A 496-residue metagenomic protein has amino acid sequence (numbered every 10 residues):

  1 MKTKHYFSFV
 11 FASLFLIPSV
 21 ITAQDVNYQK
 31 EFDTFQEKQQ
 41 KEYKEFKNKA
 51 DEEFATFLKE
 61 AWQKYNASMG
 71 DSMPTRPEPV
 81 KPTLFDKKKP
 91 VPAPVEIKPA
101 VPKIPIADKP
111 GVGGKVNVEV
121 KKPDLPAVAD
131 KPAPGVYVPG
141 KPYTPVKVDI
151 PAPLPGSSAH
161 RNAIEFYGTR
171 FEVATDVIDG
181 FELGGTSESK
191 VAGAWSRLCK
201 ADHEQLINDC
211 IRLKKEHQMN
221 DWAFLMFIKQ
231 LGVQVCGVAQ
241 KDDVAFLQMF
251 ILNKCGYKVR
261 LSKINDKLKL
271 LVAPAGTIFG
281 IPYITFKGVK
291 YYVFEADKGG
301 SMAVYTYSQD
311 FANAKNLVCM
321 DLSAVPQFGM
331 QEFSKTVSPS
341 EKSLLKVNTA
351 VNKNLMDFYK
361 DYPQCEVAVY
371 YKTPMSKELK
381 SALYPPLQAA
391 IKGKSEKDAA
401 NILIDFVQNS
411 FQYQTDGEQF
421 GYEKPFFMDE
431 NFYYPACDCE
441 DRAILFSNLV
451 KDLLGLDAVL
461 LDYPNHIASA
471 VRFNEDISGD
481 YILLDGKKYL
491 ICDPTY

Functional and structural regions predicted by a protein language model:
M1-V10: Bacterial N-terminal signal peptides that target proteins for export
F9-P18: Bacterial N-terminal signal peptides
S19-A23: Sec/Tat signal peptide C-region and signal peptidase I cleavage site
D33-Q36, Q40, K44-K47, A55-W62 (+1 more regions): Long, contiguous, compositionally biased segments that the model treats as domain-scale units
V177-G180, G184, E188-K229, V367-Y434 (+1 more regions): Secondary-structure boundary elements
L231-G232, A239-Q388: Extended, non-transmembrane interaction/recognition domains
Q234-Q248, Q414-N474: Active-site neighborhood of thiol-dependent amide/isopeptide-bond enzymes
C255, V259-G288, L387, I391-K394 (+1 more regions): Hydrophobic/aromatic-rich core segments of domains that either
